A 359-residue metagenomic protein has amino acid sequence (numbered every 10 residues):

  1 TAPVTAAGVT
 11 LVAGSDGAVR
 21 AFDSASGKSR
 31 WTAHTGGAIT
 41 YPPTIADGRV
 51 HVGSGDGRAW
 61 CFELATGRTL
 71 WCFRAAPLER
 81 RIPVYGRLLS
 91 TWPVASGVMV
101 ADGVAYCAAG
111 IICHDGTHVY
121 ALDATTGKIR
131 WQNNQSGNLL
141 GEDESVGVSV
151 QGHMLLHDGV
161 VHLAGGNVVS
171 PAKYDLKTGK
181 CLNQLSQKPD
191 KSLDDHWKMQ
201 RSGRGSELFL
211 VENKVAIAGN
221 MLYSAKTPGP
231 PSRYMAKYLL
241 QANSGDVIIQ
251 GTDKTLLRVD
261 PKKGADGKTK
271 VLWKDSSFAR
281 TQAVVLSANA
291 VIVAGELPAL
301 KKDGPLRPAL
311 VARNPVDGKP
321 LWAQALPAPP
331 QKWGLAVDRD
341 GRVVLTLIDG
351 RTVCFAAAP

Functional and structural regions predicted by a protein language model:
T1-A13, A18, K28-T35, R68-L88 (+8 more regions): Aromatic (tryptophan-biased) beta-strands that constitute blades/sheets of beta-rich domains
T1-V19, A33-W60, R87-Y120, D143-A172 (+4 more regions): Repeat-blade elements of multi-bladed beta-propeller folds
